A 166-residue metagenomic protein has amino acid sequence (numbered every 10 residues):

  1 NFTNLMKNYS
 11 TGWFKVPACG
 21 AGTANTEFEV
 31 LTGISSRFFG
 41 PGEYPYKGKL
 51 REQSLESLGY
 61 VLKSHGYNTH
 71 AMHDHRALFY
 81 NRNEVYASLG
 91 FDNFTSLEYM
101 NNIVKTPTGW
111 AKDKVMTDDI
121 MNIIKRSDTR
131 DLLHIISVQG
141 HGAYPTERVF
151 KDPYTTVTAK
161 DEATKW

Functional and structural regions predicted by a protein language model:
N1-W166: Solvent-exposed soluble domains appended to multi-pass membrane proteins
